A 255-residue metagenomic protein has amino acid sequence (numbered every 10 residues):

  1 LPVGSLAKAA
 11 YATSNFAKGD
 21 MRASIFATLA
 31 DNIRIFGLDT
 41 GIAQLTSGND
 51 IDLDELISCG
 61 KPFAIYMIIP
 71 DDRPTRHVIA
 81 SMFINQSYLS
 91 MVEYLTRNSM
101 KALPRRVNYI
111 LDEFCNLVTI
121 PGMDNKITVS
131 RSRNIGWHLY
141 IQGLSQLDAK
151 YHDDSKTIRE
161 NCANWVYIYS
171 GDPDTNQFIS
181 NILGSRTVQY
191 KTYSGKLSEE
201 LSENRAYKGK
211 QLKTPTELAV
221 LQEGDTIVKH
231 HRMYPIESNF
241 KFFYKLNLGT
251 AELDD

Functional and structural regions predicted by a protein language model:
L1-I135, K150, T216-E237, K245-N247 (+1 more regions): P-loop NTPase motor domains
I42, L139, Q189-T192: A generic structural-conservation signal
P62-F63, N125-T128, Q146-D255: P-loop NTPase motor core of the ASCE superfamily
C115, G143-S145: Acidic, glycine-rich active-site loops and adjacent beta-strand->loop/helix elements that engage anionic groups
G136-Q142: Structural recognition of the conserved hydrophobic beta-strand(s) that form the central parallel beta-sheet of P-loop
